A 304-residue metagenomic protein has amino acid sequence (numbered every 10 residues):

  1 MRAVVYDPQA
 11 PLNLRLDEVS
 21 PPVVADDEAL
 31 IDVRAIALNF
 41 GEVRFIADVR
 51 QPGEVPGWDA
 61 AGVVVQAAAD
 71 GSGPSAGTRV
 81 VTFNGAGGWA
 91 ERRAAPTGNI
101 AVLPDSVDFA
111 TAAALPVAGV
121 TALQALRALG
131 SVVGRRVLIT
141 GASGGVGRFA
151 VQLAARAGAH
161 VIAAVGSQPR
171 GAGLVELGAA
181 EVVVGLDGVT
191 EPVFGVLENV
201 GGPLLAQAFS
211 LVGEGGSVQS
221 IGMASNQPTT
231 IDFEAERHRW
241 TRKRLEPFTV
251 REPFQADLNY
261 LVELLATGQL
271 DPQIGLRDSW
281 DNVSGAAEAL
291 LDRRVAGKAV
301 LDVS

Functional and structural regions predicted by a protein language model:
S20-A37, F45-G87: Glycine-rich beta-strand-centered segment in the early N-terminal region that forms part of a ligand/cofactor-binding
R44, V80-G141: NAD(P)H dinucleotide-binding glycine-rich loop of Rossmann-like/cofactor-binding domains, especially the beta1-alpha1
R79, R136, H160, G216-S217: Short glycine-centered segments of the SAM/dcSAM-binding site in methyltransferase folds
L115-L186: Mid-domain Rossmann-like dinucleotide-binding core that forms the NAD(H)/NADP(H) cofactor-binding site
G188-V196: A short acidic, Gly/Pro-enriched loop at the edge of an enzyme's catalytic core that lines a small-molecule cofactor
P203-L270, V303-S304: Glycine-rich phosphate-binding loop and adjacent beta-alpha segment of Rossmann(oid) nucleotide-cofactor-binding
F254-S304: C-terminal hydrophobic helical "lid"/dimerization subdomain of Rossmann-like NAD(P)H-dependent oxidoreductases
